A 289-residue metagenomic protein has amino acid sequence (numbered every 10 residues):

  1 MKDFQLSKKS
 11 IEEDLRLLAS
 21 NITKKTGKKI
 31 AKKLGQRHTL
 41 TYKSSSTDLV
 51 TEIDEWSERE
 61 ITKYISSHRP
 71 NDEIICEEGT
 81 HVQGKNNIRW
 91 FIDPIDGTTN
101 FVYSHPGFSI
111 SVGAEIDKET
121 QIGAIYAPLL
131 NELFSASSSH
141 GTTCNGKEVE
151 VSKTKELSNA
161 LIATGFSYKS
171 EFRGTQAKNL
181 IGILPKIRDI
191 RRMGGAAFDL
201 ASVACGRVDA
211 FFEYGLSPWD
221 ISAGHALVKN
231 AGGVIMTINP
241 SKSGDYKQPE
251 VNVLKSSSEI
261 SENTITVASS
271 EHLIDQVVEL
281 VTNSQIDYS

Functional and structural regions predicted by a protein language model:
M1-I95, H272, V278, T282-S289: N-terminal subdomain of lithium-sensitive/metallo-dependent phosphomonoesterases centered on the IMPase/IPPase/PAP
I30, D54, I65, T98 (+6 more regions): Residue-level signal for inorganic ion chemistry
Q36-R37, F108, A136-H140, K229 (+1 more regions): A short, compositionally biased
E55, E78, P94-G97, P128 (+3 more regions): Generic detector of well-ordered alpha-helical packing
G84-T143, S158: DPxDG-like acidic metal-binding loop motif
T120, E148-E150: Short, solvent-exposed loop/turn motifs
E150-S289: An extended, acidic
